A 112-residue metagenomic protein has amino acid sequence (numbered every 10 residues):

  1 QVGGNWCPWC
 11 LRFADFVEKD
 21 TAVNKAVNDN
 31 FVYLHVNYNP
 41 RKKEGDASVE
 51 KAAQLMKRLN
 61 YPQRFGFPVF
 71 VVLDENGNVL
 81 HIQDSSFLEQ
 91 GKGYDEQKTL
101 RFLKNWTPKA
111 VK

Functional and structural regions predicted by a protein language model:
G3-W6: Short pre-active-site segment immediately N-terminal to redox-active cysteine/selenocysteine motifs in thiol-based
P8-C10, K43-G45, L80-I82: Extracytoplasmic/secreted cell-surface and envelope-processing proteins
L11-A26: Typically the conserved alpha-helix immediately C-terminal to a functionally engaged Cys/Sec in thioredoxin-like
D15, R41-K43, L59-Y61: Chalcogenol-based redox active-site neighborhoods
K19, A52-K57: N-terminal post-signal-peptidase region of extra-cytosolic proteins
N24-E50: Thiol-based oxidoreductase modules, predominantly thioredoxin-like and allied folds used for disulfide exchange
R58, R64-V111: Non-catalytic, surface beta->alpha helical segment in thiol-disulfide oxidoreductase systems
